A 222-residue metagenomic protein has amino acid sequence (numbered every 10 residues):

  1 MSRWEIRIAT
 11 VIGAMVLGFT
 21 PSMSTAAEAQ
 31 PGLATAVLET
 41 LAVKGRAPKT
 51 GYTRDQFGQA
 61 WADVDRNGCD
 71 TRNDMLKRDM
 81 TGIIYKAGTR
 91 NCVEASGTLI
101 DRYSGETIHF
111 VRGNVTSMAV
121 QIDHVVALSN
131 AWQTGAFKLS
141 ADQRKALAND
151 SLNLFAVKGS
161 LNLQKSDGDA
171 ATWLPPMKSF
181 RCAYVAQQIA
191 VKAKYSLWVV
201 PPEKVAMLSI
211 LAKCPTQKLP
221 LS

Functional and structural regions predicted by a protein language model:
M1-E28: Secretory targeting and sorting signals
T20-T25, V64-D65, L154, Y184: Generic detector of short, well-ordered, non-transmembrane alpha-helical segments enriched in hydrophobic residues
T25-C69, P201-E203, T216-S222: N-terminal module-boundary/linker segments of secreted carbohydrate-active enzymes
P48-Q121, V125-V126: Secreted/periplasmic proteins that engage bacterial cell-wall peptidoglycan
E94, Y103-S222: Domain-level detector of nuclease and nuclease-like folds in predominantly extracellular/periplasmic contexts
